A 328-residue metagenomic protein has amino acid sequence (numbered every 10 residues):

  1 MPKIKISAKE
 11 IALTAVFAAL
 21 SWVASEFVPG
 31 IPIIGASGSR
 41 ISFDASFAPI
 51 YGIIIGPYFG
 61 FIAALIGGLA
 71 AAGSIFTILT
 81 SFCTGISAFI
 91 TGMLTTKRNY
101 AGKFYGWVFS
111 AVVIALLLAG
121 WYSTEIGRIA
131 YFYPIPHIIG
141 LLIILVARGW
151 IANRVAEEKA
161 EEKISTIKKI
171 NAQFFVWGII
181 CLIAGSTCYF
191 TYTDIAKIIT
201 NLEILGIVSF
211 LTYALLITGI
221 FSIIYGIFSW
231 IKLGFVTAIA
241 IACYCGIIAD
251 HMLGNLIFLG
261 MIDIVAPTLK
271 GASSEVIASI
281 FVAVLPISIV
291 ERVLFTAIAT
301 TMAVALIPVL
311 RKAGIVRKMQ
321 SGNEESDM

Functional and structural regions predicted by a protein language model:
M1-M328: Loop-helix junctions at membrane interfaces
